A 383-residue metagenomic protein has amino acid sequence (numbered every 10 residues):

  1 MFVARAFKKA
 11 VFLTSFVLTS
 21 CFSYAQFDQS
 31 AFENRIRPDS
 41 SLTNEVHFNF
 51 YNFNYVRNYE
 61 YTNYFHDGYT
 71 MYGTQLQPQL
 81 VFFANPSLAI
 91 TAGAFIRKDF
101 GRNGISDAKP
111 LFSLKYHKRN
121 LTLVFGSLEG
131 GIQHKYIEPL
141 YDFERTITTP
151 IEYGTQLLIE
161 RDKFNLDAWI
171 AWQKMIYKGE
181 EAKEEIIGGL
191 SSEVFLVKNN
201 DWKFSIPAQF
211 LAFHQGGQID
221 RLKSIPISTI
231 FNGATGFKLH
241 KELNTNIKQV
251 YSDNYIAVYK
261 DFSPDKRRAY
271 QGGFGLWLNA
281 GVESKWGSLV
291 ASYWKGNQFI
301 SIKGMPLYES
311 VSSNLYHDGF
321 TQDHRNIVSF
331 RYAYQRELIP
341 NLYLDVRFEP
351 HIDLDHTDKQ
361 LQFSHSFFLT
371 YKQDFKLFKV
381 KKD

Functional and structural regions predicted by a protein language model:
M1-F32, L157, H365-F378, K382-D383: Bacterial Sec-dependent N-terminal signal peptides
N34-Y59, I90, L123: Transmembrane beta-strand segments of Gram-negative outer membrane beta-barrel proteins
F53-Q75, G93-A94: Surface-exposed strand-loop-strand hairpins of Gram-negative outer-membrane beta-barrel proteins
Y55-N58, I132-Y136, G216-G217: Short acidic/His/Gly/Ser-rich catalytic and metal-binding motifs that mark active-site loops of diverse hydrolases
T70, I90-H117, E138-P139, S313-N314 (+1 more regions): Surface-exposed loop and membrane-interface regions of Gram-negative outer-membrane beta-barrel proteins
M71-T91: Glycine- and aromatic-enriched membrane insertion/assembly motifs of diderm outer-membrane and organelle channel
G73, G93, L111, R161-W169 (+2 more regions): Exposed, low-structure sequence patches enriched in small/polar residues
T122-E193: Surface-exposed coil loops of outer-membrane beta-barrel proteins
